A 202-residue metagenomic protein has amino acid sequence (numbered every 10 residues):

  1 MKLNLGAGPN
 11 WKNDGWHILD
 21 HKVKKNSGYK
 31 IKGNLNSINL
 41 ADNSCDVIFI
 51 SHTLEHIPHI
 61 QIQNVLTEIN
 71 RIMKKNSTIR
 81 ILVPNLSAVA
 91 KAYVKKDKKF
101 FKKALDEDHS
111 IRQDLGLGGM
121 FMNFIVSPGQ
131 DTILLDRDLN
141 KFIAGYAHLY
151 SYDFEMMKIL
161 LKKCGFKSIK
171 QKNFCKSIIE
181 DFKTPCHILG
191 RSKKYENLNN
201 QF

Functional and structural regions predicted by a protein language model:
K2-K91: Conserved SAM-binding loop
Q61-N64, E68, K74, T78-F202: S-adenosyl-L-methionine-dependent methyltransferase catalytic module, highlighting the catalytic core
